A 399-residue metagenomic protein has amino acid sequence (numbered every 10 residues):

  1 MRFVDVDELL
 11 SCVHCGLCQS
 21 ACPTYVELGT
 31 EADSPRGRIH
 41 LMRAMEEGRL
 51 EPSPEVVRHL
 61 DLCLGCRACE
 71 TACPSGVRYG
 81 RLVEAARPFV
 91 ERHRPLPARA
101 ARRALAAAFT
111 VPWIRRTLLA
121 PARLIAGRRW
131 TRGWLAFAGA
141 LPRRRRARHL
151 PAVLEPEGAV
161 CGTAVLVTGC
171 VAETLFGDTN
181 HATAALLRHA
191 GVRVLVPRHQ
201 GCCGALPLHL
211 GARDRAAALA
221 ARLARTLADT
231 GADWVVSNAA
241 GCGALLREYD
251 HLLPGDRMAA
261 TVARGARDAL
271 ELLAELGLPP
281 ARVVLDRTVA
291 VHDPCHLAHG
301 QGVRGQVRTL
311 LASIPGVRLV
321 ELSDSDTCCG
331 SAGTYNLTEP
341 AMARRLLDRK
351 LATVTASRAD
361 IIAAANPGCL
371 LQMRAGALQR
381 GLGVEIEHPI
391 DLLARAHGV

Functional and structural regions predicted by a protein language model:
M1, Y25-E55, G76-R103, L382-I390: Non-heme iron-sulfur electron-transfer modules
M1-L9, V13-G16: N-terminal glycine-rich, Lys/His-bearing helix-loop that initiates the first secondary-structure elements of many
M1-V4, D33-P54, V160, G177-D178 (+2 more regions): Short, charged low-complexity linear segments at domain edges
V6-D7, P23, A68, V165-G169 (+1 more regions): Glycine- and acidic
L10, G29-D33, P207-D214: Alpha-helix capping and helix-loop boundary segments enriched in small/acidic/polar residues
V13, L17-I39, V57, L62 (+3 more regions): Iron-sulfur cluster-binding cysteine motifs and their immediate structural context in ferredoxin-like electron-transfer
Y79-V399: Iron-sulfur cluster-binding electron-transfer modules in prokaryotic oxidoreductases
